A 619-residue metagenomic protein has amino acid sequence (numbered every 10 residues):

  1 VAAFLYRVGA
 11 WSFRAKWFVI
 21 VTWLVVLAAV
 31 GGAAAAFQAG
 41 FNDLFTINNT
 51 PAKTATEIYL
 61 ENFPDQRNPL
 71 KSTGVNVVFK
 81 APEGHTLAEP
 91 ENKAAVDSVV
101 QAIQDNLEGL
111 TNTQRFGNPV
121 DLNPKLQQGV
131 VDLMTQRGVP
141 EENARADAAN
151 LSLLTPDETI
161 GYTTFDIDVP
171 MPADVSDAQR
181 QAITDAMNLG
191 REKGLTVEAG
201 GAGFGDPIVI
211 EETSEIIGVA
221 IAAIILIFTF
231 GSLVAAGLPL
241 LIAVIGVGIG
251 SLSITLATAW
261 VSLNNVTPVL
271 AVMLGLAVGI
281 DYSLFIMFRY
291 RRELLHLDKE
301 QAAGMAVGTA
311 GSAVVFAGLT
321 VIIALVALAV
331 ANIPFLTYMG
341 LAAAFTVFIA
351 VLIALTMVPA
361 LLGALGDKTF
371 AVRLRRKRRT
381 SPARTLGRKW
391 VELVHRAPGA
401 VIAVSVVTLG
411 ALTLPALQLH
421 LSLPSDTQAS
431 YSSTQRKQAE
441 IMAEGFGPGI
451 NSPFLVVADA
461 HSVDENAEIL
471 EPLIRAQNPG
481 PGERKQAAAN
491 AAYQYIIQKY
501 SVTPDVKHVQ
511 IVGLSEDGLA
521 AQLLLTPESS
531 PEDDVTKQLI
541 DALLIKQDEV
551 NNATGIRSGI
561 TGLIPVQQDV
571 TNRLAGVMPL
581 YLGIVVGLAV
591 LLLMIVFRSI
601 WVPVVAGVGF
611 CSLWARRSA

Functional and structural regions predicted by a protein language model:
V1-L44, G109, P140-S152, P156 (+3 more regions): Membrane-embedded transmembrane helical bundles of large multi-pass transporters/channels
A39, T73-H85, F165: Acidic/histidine-rich, surface-exposed loop or edge segments in extracytoplasmic proteins
N49-K71, T86-V197, Q418-P603, V608-A619: Structured non-transmembrane domains adjacent to transmembrane bundles in polytopic membrane proteins
N68-F79, S262-M273, L365-K377, F446-A460: Juxtamembrane/interfacial segments around transmembrane helices
P82-G84, L233-V234, S462: Conserved nucleotide-binding/hydrolysis micro-motifs of P-loop NTPases
H85-A88, D206-I208: Short active-site-adjacent helix-start/loop capping segments
